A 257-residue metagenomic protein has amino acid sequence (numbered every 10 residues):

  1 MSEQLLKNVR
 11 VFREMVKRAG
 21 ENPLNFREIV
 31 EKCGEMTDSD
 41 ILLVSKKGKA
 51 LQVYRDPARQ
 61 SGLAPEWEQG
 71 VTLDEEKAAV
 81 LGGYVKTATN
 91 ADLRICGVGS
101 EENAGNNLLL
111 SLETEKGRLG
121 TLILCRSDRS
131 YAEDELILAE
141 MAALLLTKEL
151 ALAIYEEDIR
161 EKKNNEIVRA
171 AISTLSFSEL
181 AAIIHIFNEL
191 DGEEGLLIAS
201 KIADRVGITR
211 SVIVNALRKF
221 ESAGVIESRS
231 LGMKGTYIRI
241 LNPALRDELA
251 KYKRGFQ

Functional and structural regions predicted by a protein language model:
S2-I29, G120, R126-L175: Juxtadomain coupling helices with adjacent low-complexity linkers
S2-R10, A19-N103: Structured interaction and signal-relay segments at domain junctions
D38, N107, G235: Short coil/loop residues immediately preceding or within conserved phosphate-binding loops of NTP-utilizing enzyme
G83-E149, A153: Sensory/regulatory domains in signal-transduction proteins
L124-R129, N188, L241-P243: Short strand-loop junctions, especially beta-strand C-caps/beta-turns that link beta-sheets to coils or alpha-helices
L152-L241: Signal-transducing coiled-coil/dimerization helices and immediately adjacent hinge/linker segments that couple sensory
P243-Q257: Short, amphipathic alpha-helical interaction segments positioned at domain boundaries
